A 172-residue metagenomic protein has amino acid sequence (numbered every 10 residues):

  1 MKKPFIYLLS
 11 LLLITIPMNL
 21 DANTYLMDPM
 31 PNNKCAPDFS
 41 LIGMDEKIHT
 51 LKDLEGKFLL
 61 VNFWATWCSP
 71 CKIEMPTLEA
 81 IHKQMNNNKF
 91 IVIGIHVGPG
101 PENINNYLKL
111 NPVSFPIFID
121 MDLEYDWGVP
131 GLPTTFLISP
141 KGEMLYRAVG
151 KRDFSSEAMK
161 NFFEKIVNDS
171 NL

Functional and structural regions predicted by a protein language model:
M1-P4: Positively charged n-region of N-terminal signal peptides that target proteins for export
T15-P17: N-terminal signal peptide c-region/cleavage motif recognized by signal peptidases
A22-L51: N-terminal "domain-start" segment that seeds a small globular fold
E55, F63-A80: Conserved redox-active cysteine motifs that mediate thiol-disulfide chemistry, especially di-cysteine Cys-X(1-2)-Cys
F58-L59, F90: Alpha/beta-hydrolase fold active-site loops
I93, N105-K141: Short, internal strand/loop/helix patches that form the active-site neighborhood or redox-interaction surface
L137-L172: Thiol-/selenol-based redox modules, centered on thioredoxin-like and closely related oxidoreductase domains
